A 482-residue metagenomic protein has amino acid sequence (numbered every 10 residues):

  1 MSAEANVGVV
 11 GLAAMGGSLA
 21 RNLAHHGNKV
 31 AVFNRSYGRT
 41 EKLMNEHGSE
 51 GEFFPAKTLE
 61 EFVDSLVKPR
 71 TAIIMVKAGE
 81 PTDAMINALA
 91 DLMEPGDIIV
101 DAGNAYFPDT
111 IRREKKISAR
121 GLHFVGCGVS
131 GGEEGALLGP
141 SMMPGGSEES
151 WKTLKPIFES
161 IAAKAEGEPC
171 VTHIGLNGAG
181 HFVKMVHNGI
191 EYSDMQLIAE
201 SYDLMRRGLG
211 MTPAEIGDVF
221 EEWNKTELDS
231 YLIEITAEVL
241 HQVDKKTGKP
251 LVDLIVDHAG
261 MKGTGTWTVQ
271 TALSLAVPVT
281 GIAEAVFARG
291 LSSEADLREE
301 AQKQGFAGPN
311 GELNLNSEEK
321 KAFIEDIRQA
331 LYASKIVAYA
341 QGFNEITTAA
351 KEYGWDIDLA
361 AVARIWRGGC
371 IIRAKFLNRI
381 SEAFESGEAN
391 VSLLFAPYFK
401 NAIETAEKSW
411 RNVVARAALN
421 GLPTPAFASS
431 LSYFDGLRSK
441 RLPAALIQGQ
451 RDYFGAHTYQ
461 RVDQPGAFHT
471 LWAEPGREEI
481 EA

Functional and structural regions predicted by a protein language model:
M1-D64, K68-R70, L92-G96, E133-A136: NAD(P)+-binding Rossmann beta1-loop-alpha1 motif at the extreme N-terminus of oxidoreductases
I73-A88: Glycine/threonine-rich flexible loop motifs
T82-M85, V100, Y106-D218, T226-P250 (+2 more regions): Rossmann-fold dinucleotide-binding core
H181, R206, M211, T226-I336 (+1 more regions): Interdomain hinge/lid region at the active-site interface of Rossmann-like NAD(P)-dependent oxidoreductases
E222, A350-A383: Small-residue-rich helix-loop
E404, S409-A482: C-terminal amphipathic alpha-helical interaction region
